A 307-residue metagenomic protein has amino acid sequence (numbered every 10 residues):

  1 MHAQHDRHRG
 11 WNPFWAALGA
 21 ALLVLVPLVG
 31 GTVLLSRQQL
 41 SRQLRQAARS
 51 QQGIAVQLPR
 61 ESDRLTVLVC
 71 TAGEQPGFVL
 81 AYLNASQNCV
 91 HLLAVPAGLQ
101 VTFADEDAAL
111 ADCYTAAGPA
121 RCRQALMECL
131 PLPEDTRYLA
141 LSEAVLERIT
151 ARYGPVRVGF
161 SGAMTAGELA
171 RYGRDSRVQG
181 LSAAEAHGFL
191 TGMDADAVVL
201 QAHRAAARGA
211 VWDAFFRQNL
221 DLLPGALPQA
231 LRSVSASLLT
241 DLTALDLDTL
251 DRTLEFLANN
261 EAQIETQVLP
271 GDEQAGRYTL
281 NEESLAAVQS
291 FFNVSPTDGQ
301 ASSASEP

Functional and structural regions predicted by a protein language model:
H2-L93: Entry/capping segment at the start of metal-dependent catalytic domains with acidic active-site entry clusters
R60-S62, A72-E74, T115-R123, L139-E143 (+5 more regions): Solvent-exposed, acidic/flexible segments
S62-R64, G73-F78, Q87-V95, R121 (+4 more regions): Extracytoplasmic
E74, H91, L99-E106, A236-P307: C-terminal solvent-exposed extensions
G77, P119-M127, E143-A151, H187 (+4 more regions): Extracytoplasmic/secreted envelope proteins and their assembly/folding machinery, especially bacterial periplasmic
D107-A116, P131-R137, D194-H203, N219-P224 (+3 more regions): Second-shell loop/turn segments in exported
T115-D175: Amphipathic, coiled-coil-like alpha-helical scaffolding segments used for oligomerization/assembly
A151-S233: Flexible, polar/acidic helix-loop-strand segments at domain edges
